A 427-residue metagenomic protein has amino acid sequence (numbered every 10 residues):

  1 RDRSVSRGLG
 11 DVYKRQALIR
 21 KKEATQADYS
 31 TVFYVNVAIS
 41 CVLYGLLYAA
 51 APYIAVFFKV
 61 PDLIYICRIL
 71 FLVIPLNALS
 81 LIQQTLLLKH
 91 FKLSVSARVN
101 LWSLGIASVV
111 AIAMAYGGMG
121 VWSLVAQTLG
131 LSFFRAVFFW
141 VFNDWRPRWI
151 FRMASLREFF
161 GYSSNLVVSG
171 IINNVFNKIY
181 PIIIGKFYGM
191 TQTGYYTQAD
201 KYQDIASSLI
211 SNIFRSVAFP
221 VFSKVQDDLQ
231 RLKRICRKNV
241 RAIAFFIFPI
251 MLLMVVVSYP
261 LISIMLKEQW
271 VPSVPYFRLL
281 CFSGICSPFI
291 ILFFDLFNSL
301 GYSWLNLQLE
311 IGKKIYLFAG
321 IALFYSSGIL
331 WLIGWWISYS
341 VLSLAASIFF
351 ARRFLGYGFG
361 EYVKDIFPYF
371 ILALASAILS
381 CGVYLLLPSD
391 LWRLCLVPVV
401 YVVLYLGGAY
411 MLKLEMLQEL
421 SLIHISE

Functional and structural regions predicted by a protein language model:
R1, A55-F57, A113-A115, N174-I205 (+4 more regions): Helix-terminus/linker motif at the lipid-water interface of multi-pass membrane proteins
R1-R7, D62-Y65, E158-L166, I183-D204 (+3 more regions): Interfacial/gating helices of multi-pass transporter permease domains
D2-Y13, I423-E427: Single conserved hydrophobic/aromatic residue that forms the stacking wall/gate of nucleotide- or nucleobase-binding
R7-I19, I69-L88, V99-A111, S123-V141 (+9 more regions): Short runs within selected transmembrane alpha-helices of multi-pass transporters and secretion channels
D11-Q26, L88-K89, A199, Q203-I247 (+1 more regions): Helix-loop junctions and terminal segments of transmembrane helices in multi-pass membrane transport/translocation
Q16, Y34-K59, Y65, V109-I112 (+5 more regions): Alpha-helical transmembrane segments of multi-pass membrane transport and lipid-handling proteins
S94, V137-I182, V217-R234, A351-P368: Interhelical loop/hinge segments that connect adjacent transmembrane helices in multipass membrane
F349-F359, I366, S380-S426: Membrane-proximal transmembrane or re-entrant/amphipathic helices at the cytosolic face
